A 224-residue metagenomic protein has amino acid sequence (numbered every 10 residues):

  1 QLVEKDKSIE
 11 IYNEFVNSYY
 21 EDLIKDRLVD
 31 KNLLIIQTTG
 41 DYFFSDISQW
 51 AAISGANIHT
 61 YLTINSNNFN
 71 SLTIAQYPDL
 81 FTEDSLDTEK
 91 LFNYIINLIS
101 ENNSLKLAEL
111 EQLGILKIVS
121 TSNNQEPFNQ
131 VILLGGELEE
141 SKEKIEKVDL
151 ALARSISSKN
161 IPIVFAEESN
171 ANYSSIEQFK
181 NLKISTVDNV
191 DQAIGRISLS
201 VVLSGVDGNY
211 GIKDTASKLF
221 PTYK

Functional and structural regions predicted by a protein language model:
Q1-N32, Y42-S48, H59-T60, P78-D79: Extracellular/lumenal/periplasmic "stalk" regions immediately C-terminal to a signal peptide or transmembrane helix
K31, S54-N57, P127-Q130, K159-P162: Loop/turn elements at helix/coil->beta-strand transitions in domains of secreted/extracellular proteins
N32-Q37, V131-L134: Short hydrophobic beta-strand segments
T38-F43, N67, L138-E140, N170-A171: Gly/Ser/Thr-rich loops at beta-strand to alpha-helix junctions that form or flank small-molecule/cofactor-binding
G40-N93, F165, I176-D188, G195-Y210 (+1 more regions): Non-transmembrane, low-complexity coil segments enriched in Pro/Ser/Thr that form solvent-exposed tails and flexible
I47, A51-G55, V119, L152 (+1 more regions): Hydrophobic, Leu/Ile/Phe/Ala-enriched alpha-helical segments that form helix-helix packing faces
N65-K144, V148-A151: A substrate-binding/cap region within the structured catalytic cores of diverse enzymes
Q130-K224: Extracytoplasmic/luminal low-complexity segments enriched in Pro/Gly and acidic/polar residues that act as flexible
